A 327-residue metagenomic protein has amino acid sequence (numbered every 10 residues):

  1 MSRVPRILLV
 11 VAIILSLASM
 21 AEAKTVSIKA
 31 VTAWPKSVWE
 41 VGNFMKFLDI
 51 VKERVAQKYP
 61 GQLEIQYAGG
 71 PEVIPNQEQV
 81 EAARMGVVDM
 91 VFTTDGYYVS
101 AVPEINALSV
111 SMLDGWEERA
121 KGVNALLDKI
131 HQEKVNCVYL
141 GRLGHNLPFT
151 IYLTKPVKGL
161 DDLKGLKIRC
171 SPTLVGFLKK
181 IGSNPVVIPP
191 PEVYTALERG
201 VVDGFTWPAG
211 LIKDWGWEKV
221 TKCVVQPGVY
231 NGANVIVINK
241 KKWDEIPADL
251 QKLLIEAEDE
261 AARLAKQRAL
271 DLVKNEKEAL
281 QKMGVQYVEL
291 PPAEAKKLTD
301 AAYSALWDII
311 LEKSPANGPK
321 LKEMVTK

Functional and structural regions predicted by a protein language model:
M1-L8: Bacterial N-terminal signal peptides that target proteins for export
R3, E22-T25: N-terminal leader/targeting segments
L8-S16: Bacterial N-terminal signal peptides
L15, S19-A23: Sec/Tat signal peptide C-region and signal peptidase I cleavage site
K24-L113, Q132-K327: N-terminal secretory/targeting leader peptides
G115-I130, K134: A gly/proline- and charged-residue-enriched helix-loop-helix capping module
